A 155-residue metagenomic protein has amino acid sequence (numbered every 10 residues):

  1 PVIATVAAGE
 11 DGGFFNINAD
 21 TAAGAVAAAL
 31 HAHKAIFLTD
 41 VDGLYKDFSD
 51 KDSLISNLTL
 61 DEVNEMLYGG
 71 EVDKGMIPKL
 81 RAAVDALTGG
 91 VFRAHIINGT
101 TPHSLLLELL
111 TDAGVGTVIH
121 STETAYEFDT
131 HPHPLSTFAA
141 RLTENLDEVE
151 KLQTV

Functional and structural regions predicted by a protein language model:
V2-Q153: C-terminal catalytic "cap/lid" subdomain
